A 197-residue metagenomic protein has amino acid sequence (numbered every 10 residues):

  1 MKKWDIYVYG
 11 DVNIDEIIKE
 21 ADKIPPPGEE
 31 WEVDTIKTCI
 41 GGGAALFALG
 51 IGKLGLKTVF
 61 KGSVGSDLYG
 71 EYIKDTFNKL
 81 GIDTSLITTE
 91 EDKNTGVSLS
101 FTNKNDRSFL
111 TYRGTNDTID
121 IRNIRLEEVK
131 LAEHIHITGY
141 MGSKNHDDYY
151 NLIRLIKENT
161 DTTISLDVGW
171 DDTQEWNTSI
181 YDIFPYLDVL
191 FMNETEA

Functional and structural regions predicted by a protein language model:
M1-I14, D75-T89, N103-A197: Ribokinase/PfkB-type carbohydrate-kinase core domain
M1-S63, L68-D75, K79: Glycine-rich phosphate/adenosyl-contacting loop at the front of the ribokinase-like
I18-D22, G28, T35, L68 (+5 more regions): Solvent-exposed, flexible loop/coil residues
G43-L46, N94-G96, H146: Short glycine/serine/threonine-rich phosphate/pyrophosphate-binding segments that cradle anionic phosphate groups
L49, V97-F101, S108: Short beta-strand scaffold segments in enzyme catalytic cores
G62-S66, T84-N94: Beta-strand->loop->alpha-helix junctions that form or flank phosphate-binding loops in nucleotide-handling enzymes
G70-E71, G96-V97, E175-W176: Short Asp/Glu-rich motifs
